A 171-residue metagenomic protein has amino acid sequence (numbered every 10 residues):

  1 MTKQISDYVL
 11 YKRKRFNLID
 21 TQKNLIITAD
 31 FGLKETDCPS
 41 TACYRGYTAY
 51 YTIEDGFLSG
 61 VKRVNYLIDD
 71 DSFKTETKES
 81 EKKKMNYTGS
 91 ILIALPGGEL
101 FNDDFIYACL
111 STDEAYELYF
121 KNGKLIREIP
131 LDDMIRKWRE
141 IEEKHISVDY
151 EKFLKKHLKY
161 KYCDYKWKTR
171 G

Functional and structural regions predicted by a protein language model:
M1-G171: Intrinsically disordered, low-complexity acidic regions enriched in Pro/Ser/Thr
